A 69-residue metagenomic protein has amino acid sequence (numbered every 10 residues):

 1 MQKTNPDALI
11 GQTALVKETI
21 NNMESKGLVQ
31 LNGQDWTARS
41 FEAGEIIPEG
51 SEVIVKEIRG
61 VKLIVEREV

Functional and structural regions predicted by a protein language model:
M1-T4: Aromatic-capped interface at the extracytoplasmic side of an N-terminal signal-anchor transmembrane helix
L9-V69: Terminal membrane-proximal soluble interaction domains of membrane-associated proteins
